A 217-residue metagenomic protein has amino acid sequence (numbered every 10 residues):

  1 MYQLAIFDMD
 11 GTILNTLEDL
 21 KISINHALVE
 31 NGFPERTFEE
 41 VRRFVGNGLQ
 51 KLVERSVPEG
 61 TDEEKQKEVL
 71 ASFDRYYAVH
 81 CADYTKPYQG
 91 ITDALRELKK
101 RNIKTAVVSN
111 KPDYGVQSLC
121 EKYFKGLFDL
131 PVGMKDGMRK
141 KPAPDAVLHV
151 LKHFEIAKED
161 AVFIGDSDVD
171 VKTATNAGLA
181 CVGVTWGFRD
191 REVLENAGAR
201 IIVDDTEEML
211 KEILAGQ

Functional and structural regions predicted by a protein language model:
M1-R43, E54: Active-site neighborhood of HAD-like aspartate-dependent phosphohydrolases
A27-L28, G48-D62, L119, V150-L151: Helix-loop "lid/cap" segments that line or gate small-molecule binding pockets
E54-D93: Metal-dependent phosphoesterase signature
V79-V107, D113-S118, P144: Short, acidic loop-to-helix structural element flanking the phosphoryl-transfer center in phosphate-processing enzymes
D83-K86, P112-F163, D168-A177, R191-V193: Substrate-recognition "cap/lid" segment bordering the active-site pocket of phosphatases
T92-D93, E97, S167-D170, T185-V193: Short glycine/proline-centered loop/turn elements that form peptide/ligand docking sites
I201-D205: Short acidic-hydrophobic, aromatic-tinged amphipathic segments that line or gate anion-handling sites
